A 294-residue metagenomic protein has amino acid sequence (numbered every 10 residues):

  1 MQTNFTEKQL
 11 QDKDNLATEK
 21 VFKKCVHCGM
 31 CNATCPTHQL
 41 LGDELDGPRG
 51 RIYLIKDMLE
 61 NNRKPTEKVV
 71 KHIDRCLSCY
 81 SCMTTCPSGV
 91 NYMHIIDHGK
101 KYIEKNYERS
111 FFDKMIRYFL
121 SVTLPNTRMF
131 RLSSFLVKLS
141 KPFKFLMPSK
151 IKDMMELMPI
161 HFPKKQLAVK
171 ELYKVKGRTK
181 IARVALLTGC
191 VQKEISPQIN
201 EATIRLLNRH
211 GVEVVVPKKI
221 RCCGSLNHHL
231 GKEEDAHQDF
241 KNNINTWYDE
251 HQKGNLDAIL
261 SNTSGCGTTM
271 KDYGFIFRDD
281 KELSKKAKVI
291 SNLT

Functional and structural regions predicted by a protein language model:
M1-I73: Ferredoxin-type iron-sulfur electron-transfer modules and their immediate structural context
N4-T6, H27-C28, M155-P159, V289: N-terminal start-of-chain detector that recognizes signal peptides and the immediate post-cleavage beginning
I52-I220, L226-D279, K285: Iron-sulfur-cluster electron-transfer modules
K281-T294: Short, flexible loop segments at boundaries between secondary-structure elements
